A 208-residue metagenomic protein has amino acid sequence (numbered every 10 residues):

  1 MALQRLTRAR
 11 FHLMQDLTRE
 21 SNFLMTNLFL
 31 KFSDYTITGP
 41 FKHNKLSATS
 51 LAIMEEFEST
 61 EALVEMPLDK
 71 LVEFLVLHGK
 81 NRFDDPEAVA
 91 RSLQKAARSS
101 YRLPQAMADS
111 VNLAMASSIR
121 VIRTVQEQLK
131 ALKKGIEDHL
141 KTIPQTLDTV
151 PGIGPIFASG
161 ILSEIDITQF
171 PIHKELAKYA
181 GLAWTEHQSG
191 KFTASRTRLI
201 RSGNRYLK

Functional and structural regions predicted by a protein language model:
M1-K208: A detector of single, family-specific signature residues that are central to catalytic or substrate-handling motifs
